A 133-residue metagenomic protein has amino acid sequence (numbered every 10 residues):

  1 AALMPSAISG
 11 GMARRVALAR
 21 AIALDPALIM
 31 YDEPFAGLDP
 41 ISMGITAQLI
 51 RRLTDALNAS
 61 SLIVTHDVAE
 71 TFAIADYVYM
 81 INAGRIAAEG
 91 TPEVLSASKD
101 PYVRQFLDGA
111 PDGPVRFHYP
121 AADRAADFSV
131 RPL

Functional and structural regions predicted by a protein language model:
M4-I8, M12: Conserved ABC ATPase signature
L24: Conserved signature/switch motifs of ABC ATPase nucleotide-binding domains
I29-D32: Catalytic Walker B motif of ABC-type/P-loop ATPase nucleotide-binding domains
G44-L57: Helical segment within the ABC ATPase nucleotide-binding domain
T65-H66: H-loop/switch region of ABC-family ATPase nucleotide-binding domains
T71-A73: A short, surface-exposed alpha-helical micro-motif characterized by mixed small hydrophobic and charged/polar residues
E89-G90: ABC ATPase "signature
